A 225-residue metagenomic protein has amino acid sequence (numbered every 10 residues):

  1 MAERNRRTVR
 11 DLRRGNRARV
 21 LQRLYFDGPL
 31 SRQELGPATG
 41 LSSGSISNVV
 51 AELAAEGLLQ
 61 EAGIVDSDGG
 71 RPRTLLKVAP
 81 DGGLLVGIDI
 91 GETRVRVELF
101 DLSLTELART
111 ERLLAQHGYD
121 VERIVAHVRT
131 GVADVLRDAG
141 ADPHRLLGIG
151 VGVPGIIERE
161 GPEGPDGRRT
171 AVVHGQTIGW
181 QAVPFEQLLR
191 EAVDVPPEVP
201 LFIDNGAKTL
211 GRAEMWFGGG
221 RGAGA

Functional and structural regions predicted by a protein language model:
M1-A38: Extreme N-terminal segment that seeds HTH/winged-HTH DNA-binding domains in transcriptional regulators
R10-R14, S47-N48, E52, D68-G70: Short glycine/proline-centered loop/turn elements that form peptide/ligand docking sites
L21, G28-E61: N-terminal helix-turn-helix
F26-D27, S103, F217: Short helix-capping/turn signature of helix-turn-helix
E61-L85, I203-A225: Conserved phosphate-binding catalytic cores of ATP/NTP-utilizing and phosphoryl-transfer enzymes
P72-R109, A225: Gly/Thr-rich phosphate-binding beta-strand-loop-beta motif of the actin/hexokinase/Hsp70
E106, L113-A133, R137-A225: Glycine-rich phosphate-binding loop and adjoining helix at the ATP-binding site of ATP-dependent phosphoryl-transfer
